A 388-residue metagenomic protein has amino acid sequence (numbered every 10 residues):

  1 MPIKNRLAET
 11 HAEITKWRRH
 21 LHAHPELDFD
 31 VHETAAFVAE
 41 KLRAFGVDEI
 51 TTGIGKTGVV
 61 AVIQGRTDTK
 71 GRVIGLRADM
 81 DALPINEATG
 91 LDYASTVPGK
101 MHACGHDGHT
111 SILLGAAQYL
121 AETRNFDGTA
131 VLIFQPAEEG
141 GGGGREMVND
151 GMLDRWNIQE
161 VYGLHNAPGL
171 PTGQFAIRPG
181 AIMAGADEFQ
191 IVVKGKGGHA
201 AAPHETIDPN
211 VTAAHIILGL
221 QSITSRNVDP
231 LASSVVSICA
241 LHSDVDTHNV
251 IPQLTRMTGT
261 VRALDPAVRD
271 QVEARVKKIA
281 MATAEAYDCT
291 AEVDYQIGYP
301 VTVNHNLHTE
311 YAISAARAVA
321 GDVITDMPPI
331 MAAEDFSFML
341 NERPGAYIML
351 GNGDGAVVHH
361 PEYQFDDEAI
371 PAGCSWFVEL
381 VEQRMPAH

Functional and structural regions predicted by a protein language model:
M1-H102, S111, Q118-F126: Acidic/His- and Gly-rich active-site-bordering loop/insert found across diverse amide/peptide-bond hydrolases
L21, A61, L76, H106 (+8 more regions): Divalent metal-coordination and catalytic microenvironments
H24, H204-V211, A267-V272: Active-site pocket-shaping loop/turn-to-helix segments
D48, I158-Q159, P344: Conserved acidic residues
V59, A82-I85, T89-M101, D107-G108 (+3 more regions): Histidine/acidic-residue-rich, glycine-tolerant segments that coordinate divalent metal ions
G75-R77, F189, Y347-N352: Non-cysteine beta-strand/loop elements that form the S-adenosyl-L-methionine
A214-H388: Metal-dependent amide/peptide-bond hydrolase catalytic core, centered on the "pita-bread" metallohydrolase fold
